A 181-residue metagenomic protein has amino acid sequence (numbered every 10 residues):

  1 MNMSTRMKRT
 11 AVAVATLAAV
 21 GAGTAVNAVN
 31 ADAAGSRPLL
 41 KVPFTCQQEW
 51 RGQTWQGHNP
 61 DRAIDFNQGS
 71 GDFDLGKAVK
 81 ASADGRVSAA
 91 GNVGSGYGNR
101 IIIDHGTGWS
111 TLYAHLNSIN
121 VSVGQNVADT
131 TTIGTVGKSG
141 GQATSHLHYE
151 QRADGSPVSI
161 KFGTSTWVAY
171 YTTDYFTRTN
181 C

Functional and structural regions predicted by a protein language model:
M1-D32: Secretory targeting and sorting signals
A31-N99, R178-C181: Surface-exposed, glycine-biased beta-strand/turn segments
Q48, T107-S110, S156: Short acidic/polar mixed-charge low-complexity motifs
G57, S118-V121, G141: Disulfide-stabilized cysteine-rich extracellular repeat microdomains
D65, H105, H115, Q125-C181: Conserved, short, structured surface segments that act as functional micro-motifs
A78-A89, V121-V136: Short, well-structured beta-strand-loop connectors
A81-N120, S145: Zn2+-dependent peptidoglycan hydrolase active-site motif and core
